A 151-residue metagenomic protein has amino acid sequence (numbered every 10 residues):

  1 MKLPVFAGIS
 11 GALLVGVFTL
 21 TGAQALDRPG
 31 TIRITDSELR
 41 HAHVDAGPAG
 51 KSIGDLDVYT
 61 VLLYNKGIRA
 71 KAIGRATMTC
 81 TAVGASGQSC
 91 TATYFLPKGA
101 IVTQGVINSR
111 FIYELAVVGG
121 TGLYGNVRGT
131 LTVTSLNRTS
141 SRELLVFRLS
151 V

Functional and structural regions predicted by a protein language model:
L3-G8, V15-V151: Targeting-peptide/extracellular-domain and disordered-appendage signature
